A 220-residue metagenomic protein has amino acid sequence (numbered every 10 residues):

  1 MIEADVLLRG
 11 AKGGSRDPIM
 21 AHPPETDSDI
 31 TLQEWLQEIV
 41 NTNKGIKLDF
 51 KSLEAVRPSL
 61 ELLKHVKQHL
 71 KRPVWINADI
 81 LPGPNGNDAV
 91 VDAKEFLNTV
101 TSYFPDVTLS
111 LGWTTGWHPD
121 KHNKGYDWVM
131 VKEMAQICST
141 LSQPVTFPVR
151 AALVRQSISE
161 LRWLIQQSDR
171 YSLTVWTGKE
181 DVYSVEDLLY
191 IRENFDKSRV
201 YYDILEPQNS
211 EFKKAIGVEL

Functional and structural regions predicted by a protein language model:
I2-A4: Short hydrophobic beta-strand that contains or immediately precedes a catalytic carboxylate
V6-Q156: Metal-dependent phosphodiesterase/phospholipase catalytic core, i.e., the His/Asp/Glu-rich active-site region
G112, G116-L220: C-terminal active-site rim and adjoining tail of enzyme catalytic domains
